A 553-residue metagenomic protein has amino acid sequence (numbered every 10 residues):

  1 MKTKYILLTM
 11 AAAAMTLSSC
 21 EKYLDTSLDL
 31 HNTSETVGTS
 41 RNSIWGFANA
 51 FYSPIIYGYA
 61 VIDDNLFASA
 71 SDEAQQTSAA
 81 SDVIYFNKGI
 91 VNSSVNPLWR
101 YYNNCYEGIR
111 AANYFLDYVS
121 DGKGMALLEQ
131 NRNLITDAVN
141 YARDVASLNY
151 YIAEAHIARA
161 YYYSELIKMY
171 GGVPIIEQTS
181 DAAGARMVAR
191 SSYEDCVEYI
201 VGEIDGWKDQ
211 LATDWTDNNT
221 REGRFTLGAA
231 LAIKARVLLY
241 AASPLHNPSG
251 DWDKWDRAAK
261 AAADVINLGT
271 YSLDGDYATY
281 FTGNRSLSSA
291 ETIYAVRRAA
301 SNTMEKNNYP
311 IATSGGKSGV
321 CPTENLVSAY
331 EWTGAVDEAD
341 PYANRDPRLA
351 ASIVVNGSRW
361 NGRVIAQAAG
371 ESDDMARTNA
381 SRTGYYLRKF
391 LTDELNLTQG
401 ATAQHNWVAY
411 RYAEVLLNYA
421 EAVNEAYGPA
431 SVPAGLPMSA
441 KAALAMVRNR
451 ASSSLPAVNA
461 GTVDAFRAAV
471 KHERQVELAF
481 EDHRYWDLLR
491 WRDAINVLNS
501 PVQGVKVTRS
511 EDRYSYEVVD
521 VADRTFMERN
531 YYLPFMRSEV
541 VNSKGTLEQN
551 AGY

Functional and structural regions predicted by a protein language model:
M1-L30: Bacterial Sec-dependent N-terminal signal peptides
C20, Y52, T77, C105-G108 (+6 more regions): Long, intrinsically disordered, low-complexity segments
E21-I84, Y101, G171-V173, I204-Q210 (+3 more regions): An aromatic- and glycine-enriched ligand-binding surface/loop that stacks and positions planar moieties
W45-N49, S53-I56, A80-Y170, A185-M187 (+7 more regions): Conserved, well-structured interaction surfaces
W99, P347-V447: C-terminal substrate/ligand-recognition segments
L148-A153, D217-A229, A278-Y280, L436 (+1 more regions): A glycine-rich, coil/turn loop motif that links secondary-structure elements
E165, M169-G172, Y240, P244-N247 (+5 more regions): Alpha-helix C-terminal capping/termination sites
